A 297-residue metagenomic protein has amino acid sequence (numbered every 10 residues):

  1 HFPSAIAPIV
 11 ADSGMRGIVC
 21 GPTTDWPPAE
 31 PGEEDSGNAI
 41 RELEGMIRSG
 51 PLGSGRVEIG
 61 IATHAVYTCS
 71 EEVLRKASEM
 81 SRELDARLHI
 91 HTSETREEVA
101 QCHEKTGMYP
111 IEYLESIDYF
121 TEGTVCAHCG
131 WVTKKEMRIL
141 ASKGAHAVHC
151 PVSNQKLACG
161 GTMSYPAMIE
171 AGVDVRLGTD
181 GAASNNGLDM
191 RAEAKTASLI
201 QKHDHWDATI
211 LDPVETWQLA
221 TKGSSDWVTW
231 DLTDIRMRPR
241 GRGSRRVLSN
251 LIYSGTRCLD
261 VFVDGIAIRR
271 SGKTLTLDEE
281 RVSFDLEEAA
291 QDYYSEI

Functional and structural regions predicted by a protein language model:
A5-K135: Metal-coordinating catalytic core of metallo-dependent amide/deamination hydrolases
V10, I61, H91, C126 (+7 more regions): Divalent metal-coordination and catalytic microenvironments
P22-W26, E94, P151-Q155, G181-A183: Short, acidic/turn-prone active-site loops that include or flank metal/cofactor- and phosphate-binding residues
L88-T95, A158-G160, A167-E193, K222-T229: Short acidic/histidine-rich active-site segments
R96-M108, E136-A141, A158-M168, N185-K202 (+2 more regions): Histidine/acidic-residue-rich catalytic or RNA/ligand-binding cores of hydrolases and nuclease-related proteins
H146, N154-C159, Q201-G241, R245 (+1 more regions): C-terminal helical cap
D226-L275, E280-S283: C-terminal cap of metal-dependent C-N hydrolases
S283-I297: Short, solvent-exposed cationic patches
